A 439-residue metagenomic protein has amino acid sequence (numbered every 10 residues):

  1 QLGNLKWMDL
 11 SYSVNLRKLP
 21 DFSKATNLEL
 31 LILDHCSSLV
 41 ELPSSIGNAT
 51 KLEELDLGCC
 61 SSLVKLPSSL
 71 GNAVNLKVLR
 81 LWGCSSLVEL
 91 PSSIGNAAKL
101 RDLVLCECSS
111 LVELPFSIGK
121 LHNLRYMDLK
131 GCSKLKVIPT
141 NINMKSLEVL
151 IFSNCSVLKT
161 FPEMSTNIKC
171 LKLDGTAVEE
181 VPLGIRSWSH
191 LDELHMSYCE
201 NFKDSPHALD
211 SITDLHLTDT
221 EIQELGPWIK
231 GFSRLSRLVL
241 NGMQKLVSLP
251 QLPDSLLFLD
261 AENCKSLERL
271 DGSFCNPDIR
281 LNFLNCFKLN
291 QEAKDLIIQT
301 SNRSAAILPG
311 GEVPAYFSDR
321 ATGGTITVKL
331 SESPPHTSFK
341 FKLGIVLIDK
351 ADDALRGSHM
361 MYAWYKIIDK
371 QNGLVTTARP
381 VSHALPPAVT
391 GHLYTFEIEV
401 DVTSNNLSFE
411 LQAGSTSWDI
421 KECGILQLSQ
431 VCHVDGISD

Functional and structural regions predicted by a protein language model:
L5-L10, L31-L33, E53-L57, K77-L81 (+10 more regions): Conserved hydrophobic beta-strand positions in leucine-rich repeat
M8, L19, L31, L42 (+15 more regions): Hydrophobic, repeat-rich solenoid/adaptor surfaces of innate immune receptors and signaling proteins
S13-V14, C36-S37, C60-S61, C84-S85 (+9 more regions): Conserved "Asn-ladder"/turn position within leucine-rich repeats
L16-F22, L42-S44, L66-S68, L90-S92 (+8 more regions): The feature encodes a structural signal of leucine-rich repeats
D34-S117: Thr-biased low-complexity repeat/linker tracts and other Thr-enriched repetitive architectures
N154-V157, T166-N167, D174-I229, S233-S236 (+1 more regions): Eukaryotic tandem repeat interaction scaffolds
F258, E262, S266-D439: Plant-skewed but cross-kingdom recognition/interaction modules and surfaces
